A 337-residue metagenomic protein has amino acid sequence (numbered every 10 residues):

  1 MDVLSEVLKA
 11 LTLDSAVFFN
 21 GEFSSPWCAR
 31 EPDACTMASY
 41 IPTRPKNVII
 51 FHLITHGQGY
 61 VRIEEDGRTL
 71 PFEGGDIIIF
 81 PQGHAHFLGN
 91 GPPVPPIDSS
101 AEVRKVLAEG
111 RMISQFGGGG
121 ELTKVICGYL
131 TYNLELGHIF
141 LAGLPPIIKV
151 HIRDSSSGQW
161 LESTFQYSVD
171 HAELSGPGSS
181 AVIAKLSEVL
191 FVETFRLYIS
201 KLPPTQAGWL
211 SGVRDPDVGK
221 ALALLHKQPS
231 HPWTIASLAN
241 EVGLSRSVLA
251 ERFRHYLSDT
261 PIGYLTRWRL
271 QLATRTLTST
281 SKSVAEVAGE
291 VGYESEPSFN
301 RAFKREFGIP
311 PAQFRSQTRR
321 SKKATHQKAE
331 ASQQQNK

Functional and structural regions predicted by a protein language model:
M1-L70, D76, H84-M112: Generic protein-terminus/edge-of-domain signal
D2-D14, A85-S168, S200-K201: A hydrophobic/aromatic-rich effector-binding and dimerization subdomain of bacterial HTH-type transcriptional regulators
L13-A16, P26, G59, E173 (+3 more regions): Generic structural signal for secondary-structure transition and capping sites
I148-Q159, H171-S187, F191-H231, I235-V242 (+2 more regions): Short, Lys/Arg-enriched, Trp-marked, Pro/Gly-tolerant hinge/linker segments that flank
K220-K227, P232-A239, L244-S245, E251-N300 (+2 more regions): Terminal helix-turn-helix DNA-binding modules in bacterial transcription factors
